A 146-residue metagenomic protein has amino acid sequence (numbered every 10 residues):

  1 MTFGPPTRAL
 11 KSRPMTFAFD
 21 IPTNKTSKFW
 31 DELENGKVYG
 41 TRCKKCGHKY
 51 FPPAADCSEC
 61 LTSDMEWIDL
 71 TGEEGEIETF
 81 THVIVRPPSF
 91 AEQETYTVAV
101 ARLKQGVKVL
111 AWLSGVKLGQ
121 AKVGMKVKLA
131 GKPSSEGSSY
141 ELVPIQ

Functional and structural regions predicted by a protein language model:
K37-G40, A54: Residues immediately within or flanking Cys/His clusters that coordinate Zn2+ in small zinc-binding modules
R42-K45, D56-T62: Short, cysteine/histidine-rich loop/knuckle motifs that typically chelate Zn2+
F51, D64-E66: Short functional micro-motifs and their immediate structural scaffolds
G75-I77, L113: Conserved hydrophobic positions within beta-strands
F80-R86, P133-S135: Short, conserved beta-turn/loop elements at beta-strand boundaries and strand-helix junctions
R86-V100, G137-Y140: Short aromatic-glycine-enriched beta-strand elements
G115-K128: Short nucleic-acid-contacting surface segments enriched for D/E, G, S/T with interspersed K/R
K132-Q146: OB-fold/S1-family single-stranded nucleic acid-binding modules
